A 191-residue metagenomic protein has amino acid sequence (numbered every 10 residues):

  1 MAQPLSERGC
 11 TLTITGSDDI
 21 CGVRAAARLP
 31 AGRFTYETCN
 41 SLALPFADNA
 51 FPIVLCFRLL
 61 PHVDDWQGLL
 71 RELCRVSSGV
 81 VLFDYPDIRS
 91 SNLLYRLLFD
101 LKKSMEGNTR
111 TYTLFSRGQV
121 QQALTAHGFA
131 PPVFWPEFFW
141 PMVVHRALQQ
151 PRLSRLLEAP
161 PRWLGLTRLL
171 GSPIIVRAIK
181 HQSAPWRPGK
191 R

Functional and structural regions predicted by a protein language model:
M1-A43: Class I SAM-dependent methyltransferase SAM/SAH-binding core
Q3, D64-G68: Short N-terminal helix/helix-N-cap motif within the alpha/beta-hydrolase-1
L55: A conserved beta-strand element that flanks and buttresses the S-adenosyl-L-methionine
R58-L59: Short catalytic micro-motifs in class I SAM-dependent methyltransferases
Q67-L82: A short glycine-rich, Lys/Arg-flanked "PGG" loop and its adjoining helix->strand segment in the class I
G79-G107, T111: Conserved class I S-adenosyl-L-methionine
T109-F134: Short alpha-helix
V133-R191: A C-terminal cap/extension of S-adenosyl-L-methionine-dependent methyltransferases that defines the acceptor-substrate
